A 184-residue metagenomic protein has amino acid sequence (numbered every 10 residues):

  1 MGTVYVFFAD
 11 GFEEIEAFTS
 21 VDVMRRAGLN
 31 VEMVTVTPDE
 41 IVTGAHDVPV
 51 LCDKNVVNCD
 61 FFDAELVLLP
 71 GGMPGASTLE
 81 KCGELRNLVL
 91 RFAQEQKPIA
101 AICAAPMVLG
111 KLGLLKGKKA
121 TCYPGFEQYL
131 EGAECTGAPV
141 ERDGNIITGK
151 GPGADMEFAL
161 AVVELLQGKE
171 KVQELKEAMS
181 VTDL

Functional and structural regions predicted by a protein language model:
G2-V6, F12, A27-T35, K54-N55 (+1 more regions): Active-site-adjacent pocket-lining segments in enzyme domains
F12-E16, I41: Short N-terminal binding/cap micro-motifs at the start of the first secondary-structure element
V21: Histidine-anchored nucleotide/phosphate-binding helix
V34-D53: N-terminal beta-loop-helix "entrance" segment that forms/cooperates in small-molecule cofactor or anionic ligand
